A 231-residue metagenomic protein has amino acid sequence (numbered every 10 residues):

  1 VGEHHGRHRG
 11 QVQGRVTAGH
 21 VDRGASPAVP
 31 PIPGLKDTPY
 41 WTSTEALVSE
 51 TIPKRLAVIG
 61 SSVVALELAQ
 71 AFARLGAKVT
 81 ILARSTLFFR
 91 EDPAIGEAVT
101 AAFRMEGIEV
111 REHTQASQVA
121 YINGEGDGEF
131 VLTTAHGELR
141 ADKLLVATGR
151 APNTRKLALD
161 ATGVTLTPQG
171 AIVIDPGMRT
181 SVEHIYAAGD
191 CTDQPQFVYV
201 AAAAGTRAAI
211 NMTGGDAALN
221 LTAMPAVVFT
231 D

Functional and structural regions predicted by a protein language model:
V1-E3, R7-V16, V21: Cationic, amphipathic, low-complexity alpha-helical segments enriched in hydrophobics plus arginine/proline
V1-R7, L75-P176: A Rossmann-like FAD-binding core segment of flavoenzymes
G14-A25, V58-I59, V79, L139-G149 (+2 more regions): Short hydrophobic core segments
R23-K78, L82, V110, D160-G177 (+1 more regions): Glycine-rich dinucleotide-binding loop and its adjacent helix/turn
K36-I52, L139, K143-L219: FAD-site-proximal beta/loop scaffold in flavoenzymes
S61, R84, D190, T230-D231: Cofactor-binding loop segments of dinucleotide-utilizing enzymes, especially the Rossmann-like FAD- and NAD(P)+-binding
F89, H113-Q115, V119, A217-D231: Flexible, acidic loop-helix segments that line cofactor/substrate-binding pockets
